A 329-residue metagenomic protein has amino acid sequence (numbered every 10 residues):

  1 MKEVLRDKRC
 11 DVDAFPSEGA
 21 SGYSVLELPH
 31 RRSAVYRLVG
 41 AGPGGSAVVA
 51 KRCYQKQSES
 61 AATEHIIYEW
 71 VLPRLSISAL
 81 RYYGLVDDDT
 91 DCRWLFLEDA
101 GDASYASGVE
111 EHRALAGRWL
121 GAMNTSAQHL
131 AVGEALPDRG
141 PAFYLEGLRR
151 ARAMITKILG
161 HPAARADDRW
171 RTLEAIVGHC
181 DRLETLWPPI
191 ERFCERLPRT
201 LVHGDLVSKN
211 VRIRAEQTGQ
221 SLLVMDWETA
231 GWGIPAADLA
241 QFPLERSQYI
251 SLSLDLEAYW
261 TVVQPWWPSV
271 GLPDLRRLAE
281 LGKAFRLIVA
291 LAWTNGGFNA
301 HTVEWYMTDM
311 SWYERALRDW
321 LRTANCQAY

Functional and structural regions predicted by a protein language model:
M1-V25: Juxta-kinase regulatory segment immediately upstream of eukaryotic protein kinase catalytic domains
L26-H30, L85-T90, R276: A short beta-turn/loop motif at secondary-structure boundaries
E27-V49, W187-A237: Active-site acidic catalytic loop and adjacent metal/ATP-binding pocket of ATP-dependent phosphoryl transfer enzymes
A41-F143: ATP-binding pocket architecture of kinase catalytic cores
W94-V109, T125-H129, T156-A164, A284-E304: A glycine-centered beta->alpha junction motif in the catalytic cores of kinase/phosphotransferase enzymes
S107-A175, R199, S311: A cross-family kinase active-site recognition segment
D138, P268-A284: All-alpha amphipathic helical-bundle segments outside canonical DNA-binding/catalytic cores that form hydrophobic
W232-P268, K283-W305, Y313-W320: Active-site activation/catalytic loop segments of kinase-like enzymes and analogous catalytic loops in related
